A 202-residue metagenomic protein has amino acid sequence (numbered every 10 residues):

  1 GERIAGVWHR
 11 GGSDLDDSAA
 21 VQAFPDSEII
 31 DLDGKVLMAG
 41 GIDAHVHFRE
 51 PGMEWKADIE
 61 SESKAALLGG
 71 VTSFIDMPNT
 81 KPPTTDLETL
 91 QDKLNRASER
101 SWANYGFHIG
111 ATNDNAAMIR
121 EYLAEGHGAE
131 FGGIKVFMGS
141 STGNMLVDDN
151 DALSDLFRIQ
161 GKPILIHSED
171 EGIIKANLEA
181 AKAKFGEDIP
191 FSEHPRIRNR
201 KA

Functional and structural regions predicted by a protein language model:
G1-M38: Histidine-rich, glycine-flanked metal-binding segment
F24, L32-R100: Metal-associated gating/positioning segment near the N- to mid-region
A44-A57, T80, A103-A117, H194-K201: Active-site mouth loops of central-metabolism enzymes
S61-T84, S98-T112, G128-N144, G161-L165 (+1 more regions): Divalent metal-dependent hydrolysis catalytic cores, especially in the metallo-beta-lactamase
G69-V71, N95-N104, E171-A202: Active-site gating loops and adjacent loop-to-helix segments of metal-dependent hydrolytic enzymes
D86-L90, A116-G126, I174-A181: Distinct, well-ordered alpha-helical segments
A116-M138, D155-L156: Extended substrate/RNA-proximal surfaces in nucleic-acid metabolism proteins
I134, M145-I166, D170-G172, R198-A202: Metal-dependent enolase-superfamily TIM-barrel catalytic cores that perform enediolate-based chemistry
